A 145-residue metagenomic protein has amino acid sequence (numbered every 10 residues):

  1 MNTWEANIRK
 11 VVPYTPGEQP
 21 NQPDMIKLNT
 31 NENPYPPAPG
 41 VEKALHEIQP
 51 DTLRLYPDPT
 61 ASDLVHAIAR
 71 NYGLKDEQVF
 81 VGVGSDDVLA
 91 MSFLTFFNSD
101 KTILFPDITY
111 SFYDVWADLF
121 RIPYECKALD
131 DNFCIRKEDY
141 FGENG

Functional and structural regions predicted by a protein language model:
M1-L55, C134, F141, G145: N-terminal "arm"/small-domain region of PLP-dependent enzymes with the aminotransferase-like
L53-G145: Conserved core of the PLP fold type I
